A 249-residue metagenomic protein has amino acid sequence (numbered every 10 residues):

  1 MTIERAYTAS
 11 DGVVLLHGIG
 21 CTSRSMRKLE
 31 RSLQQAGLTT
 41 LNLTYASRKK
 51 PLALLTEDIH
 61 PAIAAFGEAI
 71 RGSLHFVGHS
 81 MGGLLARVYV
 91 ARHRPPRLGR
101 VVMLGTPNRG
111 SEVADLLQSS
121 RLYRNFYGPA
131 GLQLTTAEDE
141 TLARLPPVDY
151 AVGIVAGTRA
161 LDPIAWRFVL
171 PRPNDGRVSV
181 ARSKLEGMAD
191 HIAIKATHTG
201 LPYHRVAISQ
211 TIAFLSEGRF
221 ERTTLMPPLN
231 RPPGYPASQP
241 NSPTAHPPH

Functional and structural regions predicted by a protein language model:
M1-R5: N-terminal hydrophobic or amphipathic helices/low-complexity stretches enriched in small/hydrophobic/Pro/Gly
Y7, V13-I19, S23-R24, K28 (+1 more regions): Serine-dependent carboxylesterase/thioesterase catalytic core of lipase-like alpha/beta-hydrolase/SGNH enzymes
A9-S10, M188: A broad structural signal for short, well-ordered beta-strand segments within beta-sheet-rich domains
A91-P247: Helical cap/lid subdomain of alpha/beta-hydrolase-fold lipid enzymes that gates access to the catalytic pocket
